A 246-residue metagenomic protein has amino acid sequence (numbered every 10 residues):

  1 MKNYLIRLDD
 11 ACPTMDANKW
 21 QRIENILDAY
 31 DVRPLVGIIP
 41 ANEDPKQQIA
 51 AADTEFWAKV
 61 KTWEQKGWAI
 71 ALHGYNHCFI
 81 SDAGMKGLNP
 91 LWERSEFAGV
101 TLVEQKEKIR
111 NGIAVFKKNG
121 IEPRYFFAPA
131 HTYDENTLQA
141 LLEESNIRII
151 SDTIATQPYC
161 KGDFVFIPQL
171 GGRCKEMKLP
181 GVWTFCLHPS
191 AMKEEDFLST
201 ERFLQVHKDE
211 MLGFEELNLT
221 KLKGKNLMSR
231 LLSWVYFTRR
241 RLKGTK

Functional and structural regions predicted by a protein language model:
M1-A69: Active-site beta->alpha N-cap acidic-glycine motif
Y4-L8, P34-V36, I70-H73, P123-F126 (+3 more regions): Hydrophobic faces of well-ordered beta-strands that scaffold small-molecule active sites in alpha/beta enzyme cores
A11-K19, A41-E55, C78, D82 (+4 more regions): Acidic-and-aromatic substrate-binding clefts and catalytic sites of carbohydrate-active enzymes
D31-I38, I149, A191-K246: C-terminal domain-boundary segment and adjacent tail
E64, A69-A71, T184-L187, W234-K246: Extended, charge-rich low-complexity interaction segments
I80-W92: Short, flexible, mixed-charge acidic loops at enzyme active sites
E96-Q169, L198: Catalytic domains of cell-wall/extracellular-matrix polysaccharide-remodeling enzymes, centered on de-N-acetylation
C160-G162, F166-L204, G213-T220: A conserved mid-domain beta-alpha-beta active-site/ligand-binding segment of alpha/beta enzyme cores
